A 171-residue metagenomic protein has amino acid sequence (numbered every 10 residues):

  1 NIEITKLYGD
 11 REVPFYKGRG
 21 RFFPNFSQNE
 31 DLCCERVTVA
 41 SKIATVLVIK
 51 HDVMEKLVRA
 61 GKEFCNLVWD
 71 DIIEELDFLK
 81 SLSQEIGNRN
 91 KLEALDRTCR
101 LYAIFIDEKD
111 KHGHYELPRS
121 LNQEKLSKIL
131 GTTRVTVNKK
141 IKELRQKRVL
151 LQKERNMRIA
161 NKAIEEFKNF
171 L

Functional and structural regions predicted by a protein language model:
N1-G9, R19-R21: Glycine- and acidic-residue-biased ligand/ion/polar-headgroup-sensing regions
I2-I4, V48, I159: Short hydrophobic/aromatic-rich beta-strand segments that constitute the beta-sheet cores of beta-sandwich/beta-barrel
Y8, E30-L32, E143: Short solvent-exposed loop/turn micro-motifs enriched in small/polar/acidic residues
G9, S41-K42, K153: Short acidic-glycine loop/turn motifs at beta-strand connectors
P14-D77, S81: Cyclic-nucleotide recognition modules
N66-I129: Polybasic "coupling" helices that flank or enter modular domains
F105-L171: Phosphate-/nucleic-acid-contacting segments
